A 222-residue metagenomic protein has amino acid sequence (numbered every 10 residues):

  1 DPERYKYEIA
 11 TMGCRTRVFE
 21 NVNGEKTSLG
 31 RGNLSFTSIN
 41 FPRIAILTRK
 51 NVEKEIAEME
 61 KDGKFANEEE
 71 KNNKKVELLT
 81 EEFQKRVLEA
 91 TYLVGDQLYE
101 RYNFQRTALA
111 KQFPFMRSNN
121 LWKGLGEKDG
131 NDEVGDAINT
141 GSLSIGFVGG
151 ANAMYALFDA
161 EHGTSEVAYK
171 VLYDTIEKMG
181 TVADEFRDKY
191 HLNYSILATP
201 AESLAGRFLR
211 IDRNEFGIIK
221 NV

Functional and structural regions predicted by a protein language model:
D1-T140, A160-E161, S165-V222: Conserved catalytic cores of very large enzyme subunits
V134-M154: Conserved phosphate/anionic-ligand binding catalytic regions in large, soluble enzymes, centered on
